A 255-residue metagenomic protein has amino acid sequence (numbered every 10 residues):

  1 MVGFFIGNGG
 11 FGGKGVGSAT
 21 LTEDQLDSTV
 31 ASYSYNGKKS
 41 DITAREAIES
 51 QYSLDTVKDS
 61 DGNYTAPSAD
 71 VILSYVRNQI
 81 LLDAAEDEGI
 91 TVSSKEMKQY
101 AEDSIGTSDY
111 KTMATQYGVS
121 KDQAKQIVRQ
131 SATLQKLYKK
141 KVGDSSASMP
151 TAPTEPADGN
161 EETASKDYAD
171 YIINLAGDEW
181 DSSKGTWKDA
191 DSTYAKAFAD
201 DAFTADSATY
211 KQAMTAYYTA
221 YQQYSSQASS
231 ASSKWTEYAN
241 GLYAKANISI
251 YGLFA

Functional and structural regions predicted by a protein language model:
M1-P67, D178-A255: Short, low-structural-confidence N-terminal segments
P67-A85, G89, E96, A101-D109 (+8 more regions): Solvent-exposed aromatic/hydrophobic patches embedded in short alpha-helical segments
K111-M113: Short, low-complexity, polybasic intrinsically disordered segments
